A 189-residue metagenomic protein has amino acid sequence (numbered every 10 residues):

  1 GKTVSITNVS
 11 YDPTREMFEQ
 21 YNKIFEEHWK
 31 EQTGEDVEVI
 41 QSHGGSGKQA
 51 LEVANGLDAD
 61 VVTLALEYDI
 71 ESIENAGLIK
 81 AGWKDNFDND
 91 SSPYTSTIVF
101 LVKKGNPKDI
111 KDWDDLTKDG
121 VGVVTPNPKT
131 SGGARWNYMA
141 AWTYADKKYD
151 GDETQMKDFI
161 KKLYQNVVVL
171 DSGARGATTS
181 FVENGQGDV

Functional and structural regions predicted by a protein language model:
G1-A76, N86-F87: Early extracytoplasmic/lumenal segment of secretory-pathway proteins
V4-N8, E52, V123-S131, Y164-V168: Second-shell loop/turn segments in exported
P13-M17, Y21, Q49, D58 (+5 more regions): Stable alpha-helical elements in mature extracytoplasmic
E31-Q32, D114-L116, I160-K161: Short, conserved catalytic or adaptor-binding loops enriched in Gly and charged residues
Q32-D36, K80, K148-Q155: Short helix-coil transition/hinge motifs at the ends and kinks of transmembrane helices, capturing the brief
G56-T63, G120-G122, N184-V189: Alpha-to-beta junction loops
E74-K147: A conserved helix-loop-strand patch within extracytoplasmic ligand-binding domains of the periplasmic binding
Y149-V189: Ligand-binding pocket segment of bilobal, Venus flytrap-like solute-binding proteins
